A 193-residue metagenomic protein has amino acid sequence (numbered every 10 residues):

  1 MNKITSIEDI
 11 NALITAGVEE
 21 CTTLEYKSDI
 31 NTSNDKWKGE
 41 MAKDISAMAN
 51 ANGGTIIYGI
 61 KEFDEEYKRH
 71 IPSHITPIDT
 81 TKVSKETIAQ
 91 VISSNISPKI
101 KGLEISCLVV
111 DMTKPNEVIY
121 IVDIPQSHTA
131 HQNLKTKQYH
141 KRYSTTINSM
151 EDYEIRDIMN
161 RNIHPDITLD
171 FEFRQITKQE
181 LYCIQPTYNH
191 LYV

Functional and structural regions predicted by a protein language model:
M1-L24, S28-G54, K61-E65, E154-V193: Bergerat-fold GHKL/Histidine-kinase-like ATPase
L24, S28, S73, Q132 (+1 more regions): Flexible, active-site-adjacent loop/turn segments at secondary-structure boundaries
T32, P77-T80, T136, K141: Generic structural "secondary-structure junction" signal
D35, F63-P115: A broadly used, surface-exposed interaction patch
N50-G53, S93, S97, S127: Non-catalytic alpha-helical coupling and interface elements of nucleotide-dependent molecular machines and regulators
I57-G59, I121: A structural signal for short, well-ordered beta-strand segments and their strand-loop junctions that often border
K99-I184: Mixed-charge intrinsically disordered linker/loop segments at interdomain junctions
